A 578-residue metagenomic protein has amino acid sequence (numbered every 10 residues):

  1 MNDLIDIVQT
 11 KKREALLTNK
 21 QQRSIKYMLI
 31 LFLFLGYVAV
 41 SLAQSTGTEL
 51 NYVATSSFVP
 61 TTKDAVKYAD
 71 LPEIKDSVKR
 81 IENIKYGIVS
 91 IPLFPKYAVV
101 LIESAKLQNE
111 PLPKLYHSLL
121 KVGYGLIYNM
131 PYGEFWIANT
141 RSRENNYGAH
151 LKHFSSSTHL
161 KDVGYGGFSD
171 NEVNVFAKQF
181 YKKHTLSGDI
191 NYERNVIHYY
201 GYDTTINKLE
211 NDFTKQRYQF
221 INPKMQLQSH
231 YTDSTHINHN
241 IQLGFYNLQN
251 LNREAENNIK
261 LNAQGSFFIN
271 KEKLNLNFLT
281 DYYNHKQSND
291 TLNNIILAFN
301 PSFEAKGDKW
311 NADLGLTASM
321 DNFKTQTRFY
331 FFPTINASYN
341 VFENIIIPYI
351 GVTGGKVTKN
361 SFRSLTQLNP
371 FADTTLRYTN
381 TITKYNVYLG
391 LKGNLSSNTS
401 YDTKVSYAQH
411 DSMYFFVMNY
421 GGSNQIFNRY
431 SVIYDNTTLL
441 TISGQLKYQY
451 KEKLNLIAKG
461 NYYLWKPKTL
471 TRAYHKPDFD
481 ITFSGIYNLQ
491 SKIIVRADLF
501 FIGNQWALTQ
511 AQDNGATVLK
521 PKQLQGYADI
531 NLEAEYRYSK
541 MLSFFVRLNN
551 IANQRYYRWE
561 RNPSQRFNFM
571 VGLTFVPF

Functional and structural regions predicted by a protein language model:
M1-T46, I346, G485, L489 (+2 more regions): Bacterial Sec-dependent N-terminal signal peptides
D3, S41-E110: N-terminal periplasmic/intermembrane-space "pro-region" immediately following the signal or transit peptide
L101-E103, P111-K161, Y165-N171: Outer-membrane beta-barrel translocator/receptor signature
Q108, G133-E144, N171-Y181, D212 (+9 more regions): Feature captures outer-membrane beta-barrel proteins of Gram-negative bacteria and organelles
L115, L119-G123, K152, N311 (+1 more regions): Exposed, low-structure sequence patches enriched in small/polar residues
V122-E134, R141-R143, D162-F168, Q249-E256 (+5 more regions): Solvent-exposed loop/turn segments connecting transmembrane beta-strands in outer-membrane beta-barrel proteins
N139-K161, N275-N277, D281, L292-N322 (+1 more regions): Surface-exposed extracellular loop regions of Gram-negative outer-membrane beta-barrel proteins
S156-F168, E172, D189-N238, Q242-N258: Flexible loop and strand-edge segments within Gram-negative outer membrane beta-barrel domains
